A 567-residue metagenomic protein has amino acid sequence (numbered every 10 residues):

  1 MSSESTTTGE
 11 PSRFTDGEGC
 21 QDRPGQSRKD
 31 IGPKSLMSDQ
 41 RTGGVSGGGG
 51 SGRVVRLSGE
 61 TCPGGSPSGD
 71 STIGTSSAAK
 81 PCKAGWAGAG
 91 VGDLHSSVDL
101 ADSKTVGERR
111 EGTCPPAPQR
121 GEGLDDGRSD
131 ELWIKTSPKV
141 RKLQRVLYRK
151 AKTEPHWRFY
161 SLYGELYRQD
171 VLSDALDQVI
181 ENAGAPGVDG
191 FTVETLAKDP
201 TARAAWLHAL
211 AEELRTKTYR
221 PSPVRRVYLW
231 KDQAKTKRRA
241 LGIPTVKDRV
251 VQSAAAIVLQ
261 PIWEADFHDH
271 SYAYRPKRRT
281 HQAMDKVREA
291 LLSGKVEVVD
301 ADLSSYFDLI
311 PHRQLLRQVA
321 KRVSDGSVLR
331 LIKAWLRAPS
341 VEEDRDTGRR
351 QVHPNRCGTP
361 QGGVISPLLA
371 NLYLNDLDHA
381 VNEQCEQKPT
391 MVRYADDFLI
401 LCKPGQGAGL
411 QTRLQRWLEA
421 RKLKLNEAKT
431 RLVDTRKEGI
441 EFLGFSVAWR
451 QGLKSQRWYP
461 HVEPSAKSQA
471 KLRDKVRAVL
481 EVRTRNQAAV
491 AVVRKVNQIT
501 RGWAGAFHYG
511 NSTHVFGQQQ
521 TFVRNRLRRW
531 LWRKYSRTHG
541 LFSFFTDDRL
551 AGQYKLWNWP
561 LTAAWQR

Functional and structural regions predicted by a protein language model:
M1-T201: Non-catalytic, polymerase-adjacent accessory regions of viral genome-replication enzymes
Y167-L172, P221-V227, K231-Q233, S340-V341 (+2 more regions): Core structural elements
V171, A185, A197-P223: Amphipathic alpha-helical blocks
H208-A209, E213-Y228, D232, D266-T435 (+1 more regions): Conserved polymerase palm-domain catalytic core
R239-A240, P354-T359, H461, R477-V492 (+2 more regions): Short, solvent-exposed helix-loop connector elements
A334-R337, V341-E342, R421-Q487, I499: A conserved non-catalytic segment of reverse transcriptases and RNA-directed RNA polymerases corresponding to the late
Y394-D397, T430-E438, V496-N497, F516-R524 (+1 more regions): A glycine-rich phosphate-binding loop feature that marks nucleotide/adenosyl-phosphate handling sites
R524-R526, L531-R567: Extended C-terminal regions of large enzymes
